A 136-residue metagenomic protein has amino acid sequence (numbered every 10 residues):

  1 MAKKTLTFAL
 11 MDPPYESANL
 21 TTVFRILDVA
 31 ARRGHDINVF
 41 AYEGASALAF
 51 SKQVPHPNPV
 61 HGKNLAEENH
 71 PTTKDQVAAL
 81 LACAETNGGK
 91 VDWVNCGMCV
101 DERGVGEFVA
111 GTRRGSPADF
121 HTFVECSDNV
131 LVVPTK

Functional and structural regions predicted by a protein language model:
T7-T21, I37, E43, L48-A49: Short, glycine-rich nucleotide/cofactor-binding loops
A9-P13, V60-A66, D101-F108: Short, basic, glycine/proline-bearing loop/turn elements
V23-R32: Walker A/P-loop phosphate-binding motif and the immediately C-terminal alpha-helix
A31-R32, E85-N87, V124-E125: Anion (oxyanion) recognition and catalysis
D36-E43, W93-G97: Short internal beta-strands
S51-P57: Glycine-rich loop at the start of a catalytic domain that most often binds anionic cofactors/ligands
P57-N95: A glycine-rich helix N-cap at a beta->alpha junction
V109, A118-K136: Glycine-rich, aromatic-bearing surface loops/beta-hairpins
